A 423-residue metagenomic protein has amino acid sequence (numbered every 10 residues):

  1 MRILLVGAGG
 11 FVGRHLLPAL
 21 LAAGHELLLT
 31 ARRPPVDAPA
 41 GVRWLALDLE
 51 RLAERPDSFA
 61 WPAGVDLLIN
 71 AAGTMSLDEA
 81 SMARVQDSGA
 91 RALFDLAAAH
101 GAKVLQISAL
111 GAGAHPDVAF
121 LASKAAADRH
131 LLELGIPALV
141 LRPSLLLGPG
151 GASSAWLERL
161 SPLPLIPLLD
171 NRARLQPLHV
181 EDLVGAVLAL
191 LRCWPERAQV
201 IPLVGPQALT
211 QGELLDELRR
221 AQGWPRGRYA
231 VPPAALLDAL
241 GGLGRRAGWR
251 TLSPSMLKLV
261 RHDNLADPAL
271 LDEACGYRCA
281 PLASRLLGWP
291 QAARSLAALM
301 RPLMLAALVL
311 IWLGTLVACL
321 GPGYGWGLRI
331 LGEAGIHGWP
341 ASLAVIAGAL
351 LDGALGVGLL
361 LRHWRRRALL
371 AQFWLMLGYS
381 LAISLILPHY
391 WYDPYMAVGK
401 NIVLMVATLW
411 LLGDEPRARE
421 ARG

Functional and structural regions predicted by a protein language model:
I3-A23: N-terminal Rossmann NAD(P)H-binding glycine-rich loop of SDR-like oxidoreductase domains
V6, T30, A71-A72, V104-A109 (+1 more regions): SDR active-site strand-loop-helix element
H25-R33: Conserved glycine-rich Rossmann-like NAD(P)H-binding loop of the short-chain dehydrogenase/reductase
V36, V42-R91, L96-A98, L110-A114: NAD(P)H-binding glycine-rich loop region in Rossmannoid oxidoreductase-like domains and their noncatalytic homologs
R129-G150: Conserved beta-loop-beta element that borders a ligand/cofactor-binding pocket
R159-L178, D182, A186-L190, W194-R197 (+1 more regions): A conserved pocket-lining segment of Rossmann-fold NAD(P)-dependent short-chain dehydrogenase/reductase
L190-L252, A266-R301: Mid/C-terminal beta-alpha module of Rossmann-like enzyme folds, strongest in SDR-family dehydrogenases/epimerases
S253, L257-Y324, W339-A354, L360-G423: Extended, low-polarity transmembrane helix blocks
